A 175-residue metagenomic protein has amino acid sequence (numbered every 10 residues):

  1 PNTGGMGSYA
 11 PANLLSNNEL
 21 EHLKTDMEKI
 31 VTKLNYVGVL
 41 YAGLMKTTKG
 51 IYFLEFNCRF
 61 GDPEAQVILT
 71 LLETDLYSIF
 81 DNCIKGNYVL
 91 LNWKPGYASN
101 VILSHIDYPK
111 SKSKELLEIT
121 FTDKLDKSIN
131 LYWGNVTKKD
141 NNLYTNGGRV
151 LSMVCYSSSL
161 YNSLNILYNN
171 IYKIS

Functional and structural regions predicted by a protein language model:
P1, G43-K46, I51-F60, N135: Short beta-strand elements
P1-S16, P63-I68: Glycine-rich phosphate-binding loop of ATP-grasp-fold ATP-dependent ligases
G7, I51-Y52, A98-V101, S128-N130 (+1 more regions): Structural motif
N17-E21, P109-K112, S158-N165: Short, conserved charged micro-motifs
H22-L40, N57-S128, K138-K139: Active-site "cap" helix and flanking loop/linker of ATP-utilizing ligase/carboxylase catalytic domains
T48, W93-P95, L125, L143-R149: A structural signal for short secondary-structure junctions
T137-S175: Generic C-terminus detector
